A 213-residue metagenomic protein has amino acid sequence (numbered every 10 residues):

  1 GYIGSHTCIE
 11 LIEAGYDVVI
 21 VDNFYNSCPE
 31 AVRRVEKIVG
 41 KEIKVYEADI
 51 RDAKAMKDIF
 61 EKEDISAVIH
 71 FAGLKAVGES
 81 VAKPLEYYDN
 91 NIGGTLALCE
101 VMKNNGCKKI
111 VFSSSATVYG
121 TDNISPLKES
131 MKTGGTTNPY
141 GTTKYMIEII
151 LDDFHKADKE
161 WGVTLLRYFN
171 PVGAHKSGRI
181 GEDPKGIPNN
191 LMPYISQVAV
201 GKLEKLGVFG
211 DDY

Functional and structural regions predicted by a protein language model:
G1-A67: N-terminal Rossmann/SDR dinucleotide-binding element
I12-E13, E61-D64, K103-N104, K156 (+1 more regions): Residue-level signal for alpha-helix termini/capping positions
V21, V68-A72, I110-S115, L166-P171: SDR active-site strand-loop-helix element
C28, K75-A76, Y119-G120: Short beta->alpha connector loops of Rossmann-like oxidoreductase domains
E42-K44, V163, L206: Short, conserved active-site loop motifs that form the nucleotide-linked donor/cofactor pocket
I50-N90: NAD(P)H-binding glycine-rich loop region in Rossmannoid oxidoreductase-like domains and their noncatalytic homologs
A82-E100, N104, K108-K109, V118-N170 (+1 more regions): Catalytic helix-loop patch of NAD(P)-dependent Rossmann-fold dehydrogenases
P171-H175, P193-Y213: Alpha-helical substrate-binding/gating segment
